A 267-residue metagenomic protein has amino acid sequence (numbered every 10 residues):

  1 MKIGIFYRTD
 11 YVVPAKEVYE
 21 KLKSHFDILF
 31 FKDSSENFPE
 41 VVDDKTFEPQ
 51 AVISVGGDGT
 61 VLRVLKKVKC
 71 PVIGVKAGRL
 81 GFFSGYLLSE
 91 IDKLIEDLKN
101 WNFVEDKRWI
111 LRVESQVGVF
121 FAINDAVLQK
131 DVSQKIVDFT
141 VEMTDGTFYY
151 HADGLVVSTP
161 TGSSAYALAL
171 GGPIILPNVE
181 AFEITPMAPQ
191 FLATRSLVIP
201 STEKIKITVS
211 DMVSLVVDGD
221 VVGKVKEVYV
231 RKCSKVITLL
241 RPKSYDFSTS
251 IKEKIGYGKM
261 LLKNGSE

Functional and structural regions predicted by a protein language model:
M1-A51, V55, R63-K67, L87-D106 (+1 more regions): ATP/NTP phosphate-donor binding region
S54-G59, L155: Glycine-rich phosphate-binding loop
G57-T60, G78, T161-S163: Short glycine-rich anion-binding loops that position phosphate/pyrophosphate groups of nucleotides and phosphorylated
T60, V64-V68, A167-G171: Short Gly/Thr/Asp-enriched flexible loops that form oxyanion-binding sites at enzyme active sites
K66-G78: Gly/Ser-rich helix-loop-strand patches that form or flank binding pockets for ribonucleotide-derived cofactors
G78-D153: Catalytic core of DAGKc-family lipid kinases
F120, L128, S133, T144-F148 (+1 more regions): ATP/nucleoside-binding phosphotransfer catalytic cores, i.e., glycine-rich phosphate-binding loops
A152-A193: Gly/Ser/Thr-rich active-site loops/lids in small-molecule metabolic enzymes that frequently grip phosphoryl groups
